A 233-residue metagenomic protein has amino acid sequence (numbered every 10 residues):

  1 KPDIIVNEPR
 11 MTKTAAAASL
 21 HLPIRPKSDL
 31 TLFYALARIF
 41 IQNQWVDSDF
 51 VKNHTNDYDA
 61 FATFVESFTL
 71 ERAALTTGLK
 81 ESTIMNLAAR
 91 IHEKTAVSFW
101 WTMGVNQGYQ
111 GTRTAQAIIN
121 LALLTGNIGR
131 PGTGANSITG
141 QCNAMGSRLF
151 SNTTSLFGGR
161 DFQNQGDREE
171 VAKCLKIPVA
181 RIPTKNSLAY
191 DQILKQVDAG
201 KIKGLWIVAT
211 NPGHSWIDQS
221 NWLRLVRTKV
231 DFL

Functional and structural regions predicted by a protein language model:
K1-N143, F150, D167-L233: Cofactor-pocket helix-loop regions in the catalytic cores of large enzyme subunits
S151-Q163: Acidic, Ser/Thr-rich peripheral helices and adjacent loops at domain boundaries
